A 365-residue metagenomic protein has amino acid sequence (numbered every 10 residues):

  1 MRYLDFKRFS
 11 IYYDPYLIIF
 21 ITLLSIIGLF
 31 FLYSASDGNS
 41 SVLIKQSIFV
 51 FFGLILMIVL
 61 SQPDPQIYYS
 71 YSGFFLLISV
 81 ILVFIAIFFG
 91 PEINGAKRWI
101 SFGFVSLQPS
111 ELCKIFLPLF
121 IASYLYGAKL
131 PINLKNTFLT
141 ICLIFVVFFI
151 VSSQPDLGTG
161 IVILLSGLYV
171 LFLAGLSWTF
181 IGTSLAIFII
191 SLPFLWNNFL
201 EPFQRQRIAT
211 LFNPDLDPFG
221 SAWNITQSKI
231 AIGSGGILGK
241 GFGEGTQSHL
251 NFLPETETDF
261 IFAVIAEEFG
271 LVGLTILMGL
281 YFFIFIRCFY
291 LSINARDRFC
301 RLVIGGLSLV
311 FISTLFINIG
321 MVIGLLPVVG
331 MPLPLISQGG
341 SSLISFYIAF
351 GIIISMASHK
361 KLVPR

Functional and structural regions predicted by a protein language model:
M1-Y3, N318-R365: A juxtamembrane structural motif centered on a specific transmembrane helix
R2-I21: N-terminal membrane topogenic signal
F9-S10, N136-T137, L250-L253, A295-R296: Helix-boundary and loop/linker segments of multi-pass membrane transporters
I18-I26, F30-N224, A263-I323, I348-I352: Hydrophobic alpha-helical transmembrane segments of multi-pass inner membrane proteins, especially in bacterial systems
G103-C113, S153-P155, G236-K240, M331-F346: Glycine/serine-rich anion-binding loops at beta->alpha junctions that coordinate negatively charged ligand groups
D156-I161, K240-G245, T256-T258, T275 (+2 more regions): Transmembrane helix boundary and interhelical junction motifs in multipass membrane proteins
T210, P214-T258, F269-G273: TM-adjacent membrane-interface loops and short helices in multi-pass inner/ER membrane proteins
